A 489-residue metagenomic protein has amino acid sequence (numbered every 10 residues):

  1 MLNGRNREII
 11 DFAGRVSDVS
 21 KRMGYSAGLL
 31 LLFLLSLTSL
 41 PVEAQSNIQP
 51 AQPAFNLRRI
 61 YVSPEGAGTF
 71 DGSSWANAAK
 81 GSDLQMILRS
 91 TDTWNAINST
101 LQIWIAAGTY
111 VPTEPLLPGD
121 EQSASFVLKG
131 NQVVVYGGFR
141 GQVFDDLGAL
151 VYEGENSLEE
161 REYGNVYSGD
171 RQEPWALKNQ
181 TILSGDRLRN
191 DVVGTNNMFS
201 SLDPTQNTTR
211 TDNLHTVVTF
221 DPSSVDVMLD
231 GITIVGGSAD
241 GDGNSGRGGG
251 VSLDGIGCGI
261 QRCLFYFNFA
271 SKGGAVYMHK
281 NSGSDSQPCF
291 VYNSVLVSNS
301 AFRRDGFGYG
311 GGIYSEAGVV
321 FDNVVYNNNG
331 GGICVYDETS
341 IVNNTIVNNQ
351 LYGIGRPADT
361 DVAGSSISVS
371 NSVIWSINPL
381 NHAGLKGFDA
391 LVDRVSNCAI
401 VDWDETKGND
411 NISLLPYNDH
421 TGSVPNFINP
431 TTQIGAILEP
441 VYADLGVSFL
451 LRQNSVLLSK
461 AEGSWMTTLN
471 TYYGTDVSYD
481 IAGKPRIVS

Functional and structural regions predicted by a protein language model:
M1-M23: N-terminal secretory signal peptides that target proteins for export/translocation
S26-T38: Bacterial N-terminal signal peptides
V42-S46: Boundary at the C-terminal end of the N-terminal hydrophobic targeting segment
P64-P118, S123-V127, A482, I487: Acidic Gly/Asp/Thr-rich repetitive segments characteristic of extracellular carbohydrate-active and adhesion proteins
G66-T69, I182-L214, I232-G250, L264-A275 (+4 more regions): Glycine-centered low-complexity coil/loop motifs and glycine-rich tracts, especially the flexible linkers
L101-Q102, A107, T113-V134, G141-K178 (+3 more regions): Predominantly extracellular beta-rich ligand-binding scaffolds that present long acidic/polar faces for carbohydrate
Q132-D242, S423-P425: Right-handed parallel beta-helix/beta-spiral solenoid domain characteristic of secreted/periplasmic
N190-N207, T211-L214, T219-D221, L414-S489: C-terminal accessory segments
